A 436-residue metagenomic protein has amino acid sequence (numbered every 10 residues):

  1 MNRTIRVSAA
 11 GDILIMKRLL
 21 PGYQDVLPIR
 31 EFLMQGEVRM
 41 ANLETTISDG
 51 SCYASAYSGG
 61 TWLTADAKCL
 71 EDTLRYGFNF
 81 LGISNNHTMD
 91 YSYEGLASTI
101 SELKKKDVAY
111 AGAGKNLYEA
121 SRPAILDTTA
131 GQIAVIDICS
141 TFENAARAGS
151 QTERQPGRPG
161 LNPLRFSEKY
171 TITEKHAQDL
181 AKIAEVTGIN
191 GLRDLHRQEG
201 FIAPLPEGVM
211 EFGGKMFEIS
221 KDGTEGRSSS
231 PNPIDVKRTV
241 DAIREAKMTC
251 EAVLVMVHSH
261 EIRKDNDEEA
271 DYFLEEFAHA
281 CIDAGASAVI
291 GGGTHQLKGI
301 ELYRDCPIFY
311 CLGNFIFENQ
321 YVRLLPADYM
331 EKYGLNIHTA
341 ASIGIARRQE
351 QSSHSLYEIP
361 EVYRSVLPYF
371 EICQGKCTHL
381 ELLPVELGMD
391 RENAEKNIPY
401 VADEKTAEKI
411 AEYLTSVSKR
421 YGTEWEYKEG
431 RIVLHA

Functional and structural regions predicted by a protein language model:
M1-A436: Acidic, metal/ion-coordinating pockets
